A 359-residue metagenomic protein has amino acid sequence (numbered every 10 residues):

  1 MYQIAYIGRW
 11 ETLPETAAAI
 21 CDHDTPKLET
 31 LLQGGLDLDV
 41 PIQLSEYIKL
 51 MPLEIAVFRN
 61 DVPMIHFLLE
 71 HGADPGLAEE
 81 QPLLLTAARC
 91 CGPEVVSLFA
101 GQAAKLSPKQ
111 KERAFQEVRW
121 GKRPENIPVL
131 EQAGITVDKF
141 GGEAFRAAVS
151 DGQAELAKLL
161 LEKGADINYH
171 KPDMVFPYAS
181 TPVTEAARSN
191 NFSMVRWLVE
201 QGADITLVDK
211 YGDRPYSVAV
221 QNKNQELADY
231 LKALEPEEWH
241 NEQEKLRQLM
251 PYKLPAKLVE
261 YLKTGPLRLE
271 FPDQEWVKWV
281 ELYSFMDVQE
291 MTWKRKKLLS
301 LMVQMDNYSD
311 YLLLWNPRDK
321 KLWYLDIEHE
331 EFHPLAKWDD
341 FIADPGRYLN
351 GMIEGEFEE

Functional and structural regions predicted by a protein language model:
Y6-A18, P41-I55, L77-T86, P108-V118 (+3 more regions): Ankyrin-repeat boundary/"N-cap" motif
W10-T12, I48, F58, Y211-D213 (+1 more regions): A surface-exposed partner-binding patch
D24-Q33, N60-E70, C91-G101, K122-Q132 (+3 more regions): Ankyrin repeat structural motif
D37-D39, G72-G76, A103-L106, G134-V137 (+2 more regions): The conserved C-terminal loop/turn that links adjacent ankyrin repeats
I55-W120: A generic tandem-repeat structural signature
D138, F145-H240: Elongated, non-catalytic scaffold/linker segments and compositionally distinctive motifs
D319-A343: A short, surface-exposed interaction/processing loop segment used at functional sites
